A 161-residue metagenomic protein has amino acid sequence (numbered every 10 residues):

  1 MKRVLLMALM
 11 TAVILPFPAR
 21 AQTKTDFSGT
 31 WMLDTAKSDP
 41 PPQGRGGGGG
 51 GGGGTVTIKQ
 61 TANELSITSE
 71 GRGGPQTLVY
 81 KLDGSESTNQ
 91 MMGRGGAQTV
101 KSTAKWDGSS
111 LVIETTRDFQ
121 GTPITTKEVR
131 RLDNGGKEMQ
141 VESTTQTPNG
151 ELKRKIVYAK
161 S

Functional and structural regions predicted by a protein language model:
M1-V4: Positively charged n-region of N-terminal signal peptides that target proteins for export
L6-M7, A159: Short amphipathic alpha-helical "recognition" segments used for binding
M7-P16: Bacterial N-terminal signal peptides
R20-S161: Hydrophobic small-molecule pocket/channel-lining residues, especially in calycin-type beta-barrels
